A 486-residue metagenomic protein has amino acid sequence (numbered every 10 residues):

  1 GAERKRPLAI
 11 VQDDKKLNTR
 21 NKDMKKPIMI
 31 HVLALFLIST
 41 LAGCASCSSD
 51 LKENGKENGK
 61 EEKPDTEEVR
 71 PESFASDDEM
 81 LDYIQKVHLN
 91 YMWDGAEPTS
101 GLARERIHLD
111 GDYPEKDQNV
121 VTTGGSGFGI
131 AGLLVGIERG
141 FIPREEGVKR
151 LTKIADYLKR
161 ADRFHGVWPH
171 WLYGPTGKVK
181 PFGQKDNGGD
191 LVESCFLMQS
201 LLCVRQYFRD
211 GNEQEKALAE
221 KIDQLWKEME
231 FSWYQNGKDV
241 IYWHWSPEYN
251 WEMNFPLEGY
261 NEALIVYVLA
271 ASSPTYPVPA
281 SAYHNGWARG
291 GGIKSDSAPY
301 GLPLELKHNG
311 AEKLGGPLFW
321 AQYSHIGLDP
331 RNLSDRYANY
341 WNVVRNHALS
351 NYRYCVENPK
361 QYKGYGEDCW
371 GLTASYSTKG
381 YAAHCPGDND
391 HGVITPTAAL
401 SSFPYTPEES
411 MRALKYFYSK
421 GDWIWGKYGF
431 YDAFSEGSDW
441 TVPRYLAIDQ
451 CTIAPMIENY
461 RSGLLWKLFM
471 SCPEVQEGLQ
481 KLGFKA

Functional and structural regions predicted by a protein language model:
A2, R6-Q12: A cross-taxon signal for low-complexity, glycine/charged-rich
D14, N18-D23: Intrinsic-disorder-associated, low-complexity terminal segments enriched in Asp/Asn/His/Tyr and depleted of Lys/Arg
M24-D50: N-terminal export/membrane-targeting signals
F36, G43-S46, G55, V343 (+2 more regions): Intrinsic disorder/low-complexity segments
L41-E72: Bacterial Sec-dependent N-terminal signal peptides
D65-A486: Ser/Thr/Asn(+Pro)-rich, low-complexity disordered segments
